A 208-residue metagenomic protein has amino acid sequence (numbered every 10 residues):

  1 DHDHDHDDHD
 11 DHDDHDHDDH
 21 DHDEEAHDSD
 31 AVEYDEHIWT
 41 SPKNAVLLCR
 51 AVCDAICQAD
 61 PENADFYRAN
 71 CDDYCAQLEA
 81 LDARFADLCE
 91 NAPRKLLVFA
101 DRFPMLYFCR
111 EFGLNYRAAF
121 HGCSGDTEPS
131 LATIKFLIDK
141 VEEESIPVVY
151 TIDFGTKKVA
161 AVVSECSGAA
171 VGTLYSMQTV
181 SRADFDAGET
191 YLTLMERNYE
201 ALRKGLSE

Functional and structural regions predicted by a protein language model:
D1-E208: Extracytoplasmic metal-acquisition and chelation regions
